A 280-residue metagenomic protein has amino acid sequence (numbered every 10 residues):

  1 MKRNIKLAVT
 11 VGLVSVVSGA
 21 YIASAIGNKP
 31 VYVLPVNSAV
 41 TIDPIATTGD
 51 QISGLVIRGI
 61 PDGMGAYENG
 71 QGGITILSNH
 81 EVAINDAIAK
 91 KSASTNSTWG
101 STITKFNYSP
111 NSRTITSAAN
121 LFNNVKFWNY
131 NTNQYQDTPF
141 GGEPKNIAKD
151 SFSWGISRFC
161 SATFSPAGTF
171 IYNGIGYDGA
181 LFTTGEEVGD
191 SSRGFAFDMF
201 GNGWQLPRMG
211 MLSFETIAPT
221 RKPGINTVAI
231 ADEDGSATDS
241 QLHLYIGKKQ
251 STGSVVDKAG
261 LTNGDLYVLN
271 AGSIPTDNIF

Functional and structural regions predicted by a protein language model:
K2-A23: Gram-negative bacterial Sec-dependent N-terminal signal peptides
I26-F280: Conserved small-residue
